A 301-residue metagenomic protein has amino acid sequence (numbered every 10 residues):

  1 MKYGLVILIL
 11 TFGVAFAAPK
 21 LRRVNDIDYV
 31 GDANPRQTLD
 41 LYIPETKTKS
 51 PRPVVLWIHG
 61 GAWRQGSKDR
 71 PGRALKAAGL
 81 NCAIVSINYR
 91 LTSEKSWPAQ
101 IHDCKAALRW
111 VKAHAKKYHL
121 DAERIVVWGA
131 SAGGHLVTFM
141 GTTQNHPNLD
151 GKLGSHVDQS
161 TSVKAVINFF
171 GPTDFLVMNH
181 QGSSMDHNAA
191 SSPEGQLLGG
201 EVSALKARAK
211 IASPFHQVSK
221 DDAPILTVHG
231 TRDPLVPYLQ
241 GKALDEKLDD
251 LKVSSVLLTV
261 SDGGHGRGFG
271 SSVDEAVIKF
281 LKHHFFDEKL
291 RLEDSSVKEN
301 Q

Functional and structural regions predicted by a protein language model:
A18-T48: N-terminal cap/lid segment of alpha/beta-hydrolase-fold proteins
D28-Y29, S67, V85-A122, R267-S272: Catalytic nucleophile-loop/oxyanion-hole region of alpha/beta-hydrolase and closely related hydrolase-like folds
D32, T142, H146-L149, G154 (+2 more regions): Mobile cap/lid helix-loop segments that gate and shape the active-site cleft of serine hydrolases
S50-A62: Short beta-strand element of the alpha/beta-hydrolase
S67-S86: Short amphipathic alpha-helix adjacent to the substrate-entry channel of hydrolases
A106-G182: Primarily recognizes the serine-hydrolase "nucleophile elbow" in alpha/beta-hydrolase and SGNH/GDSL folds
D221, T227-H229, D233: Short beta-strand/loop motif that positions the catalytic acidic residue of the alpha/beta-hydrolase fold
P234-A243: Conserved alpha/beta-hydrolase "acid-adjacent" motif
